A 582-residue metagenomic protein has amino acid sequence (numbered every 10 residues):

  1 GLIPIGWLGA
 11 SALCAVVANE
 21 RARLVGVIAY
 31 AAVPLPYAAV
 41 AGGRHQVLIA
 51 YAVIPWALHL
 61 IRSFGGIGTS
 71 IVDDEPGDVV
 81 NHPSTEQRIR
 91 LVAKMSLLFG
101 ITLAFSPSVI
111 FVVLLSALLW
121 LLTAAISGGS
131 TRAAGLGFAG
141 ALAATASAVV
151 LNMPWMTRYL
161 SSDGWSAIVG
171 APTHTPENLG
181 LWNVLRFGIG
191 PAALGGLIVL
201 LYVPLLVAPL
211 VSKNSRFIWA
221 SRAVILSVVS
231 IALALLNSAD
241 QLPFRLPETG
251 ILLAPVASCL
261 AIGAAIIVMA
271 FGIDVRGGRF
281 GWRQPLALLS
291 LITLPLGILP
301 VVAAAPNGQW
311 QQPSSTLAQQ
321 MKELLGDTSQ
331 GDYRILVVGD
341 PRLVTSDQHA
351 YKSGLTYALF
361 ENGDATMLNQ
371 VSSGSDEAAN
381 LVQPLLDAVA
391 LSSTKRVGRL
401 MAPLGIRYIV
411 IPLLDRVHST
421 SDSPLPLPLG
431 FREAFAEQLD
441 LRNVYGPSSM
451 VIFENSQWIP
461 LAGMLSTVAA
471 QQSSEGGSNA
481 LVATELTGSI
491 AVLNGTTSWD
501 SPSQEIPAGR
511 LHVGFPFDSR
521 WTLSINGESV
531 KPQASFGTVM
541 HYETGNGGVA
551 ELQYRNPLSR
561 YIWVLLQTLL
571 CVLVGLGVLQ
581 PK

Functional and structural regions predicted by a protein language model:
I3, F244-I273: Hydrophobic/aromatic-rich transmembrane helices and adjacent perimembrane loops
I3-V16, R21-I126, G140-M156, I335: Membrane-embedded helix bundles of polyisoprenyl
L136-I218, G250, Q312-L324, G331 (+1 more regions): Periplasmic/ER-lumenal interhelical loops and adjacent helix-loop junctions in multi-pass membrane proteins
N214-Q241: Transmembrane alpha-helix segments characteristic of polytopic inner-membrane glycan-assembly/cell-envelope
F271-P300: Signature aromatic-anchored transmembrane alpha helix within multi-pass, membrane-resident enzymes that catalyze glycan
P295, G326-Y408, P412-H418, Q472-E485 (+2 more regions): Extracytoplasmic/lumenal acceptor-recognition loop(s) of multi-pass membrane glycoenzymes
L404-N479: Aromatic/acidic, Gly/Pro-rich catalytic loop(s) in extracytoplasmic/lumenal soluble domains of multi-pass membrane
E475-K582: Active-site-proximal, structured, solvent-exposed surfaces of multi-pass membrane proteins that position macromolecular
